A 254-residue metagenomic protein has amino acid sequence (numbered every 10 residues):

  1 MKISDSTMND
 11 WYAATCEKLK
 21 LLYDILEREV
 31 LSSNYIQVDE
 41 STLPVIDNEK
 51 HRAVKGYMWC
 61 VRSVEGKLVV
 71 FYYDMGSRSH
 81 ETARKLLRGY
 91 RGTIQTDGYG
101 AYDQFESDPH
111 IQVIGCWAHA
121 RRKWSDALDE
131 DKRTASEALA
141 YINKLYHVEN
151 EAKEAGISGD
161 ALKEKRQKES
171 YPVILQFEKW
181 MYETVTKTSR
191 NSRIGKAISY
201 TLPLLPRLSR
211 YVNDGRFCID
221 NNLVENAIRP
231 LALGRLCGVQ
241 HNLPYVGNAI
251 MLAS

Functional and structural regions predicted by a protein language model:
M1-S254: Catalytic center-proximal scaffold of phosphoryl-transfer enzymes
